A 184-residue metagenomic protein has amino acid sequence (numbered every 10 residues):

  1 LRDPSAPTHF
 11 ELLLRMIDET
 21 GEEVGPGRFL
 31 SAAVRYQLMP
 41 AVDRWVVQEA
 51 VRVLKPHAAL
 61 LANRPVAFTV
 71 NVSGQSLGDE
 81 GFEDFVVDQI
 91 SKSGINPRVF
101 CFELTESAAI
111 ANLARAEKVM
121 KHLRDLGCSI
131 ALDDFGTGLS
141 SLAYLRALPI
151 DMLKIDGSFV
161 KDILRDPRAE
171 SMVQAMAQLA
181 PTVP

Functional and structural regions predicted by a protein language model:
R2-E11, I17-D18, L38-R115: Catalytic core of bacterial c-di-GMP phosphodiesterases, primarily the EAL and HD-GYP domains, capturing alpha-helical
D3, R28, A32, E49 (+7 more regions): Cyclic nucleotide signaling catalytic output domains
T8, G25-P26, G81-E83, R115-A116 (+3 more regions): Residues at alpha-helix caps and immediate loop-helix transition turns in enzyme cores, especially N- and C-cap
R15-G27, D79-E80, S158: Cytochrome P450 core scaffold surrounding the K-helix E-X-X-R motif and the conserved "meander" helix-loop region
R15-I17, V34, S73, I150 (+1 more regions): Residue-level recognition of strand-loop junctions within catalytic nucleotide-signaling folds
D18, F29, V70, D134 (+1 more regions): Signature for phosphate-centric chemistry
G27-S31, P40, K121, K161 (+1 more regions): Conserved long alpha-helical elements within nucleotide-processing catalytic cores of c-di-GMP signaling and class III
V87-I163, A177-P184: The catalytic core of metal-dependent phosphodiesterases that act on cyclic dinucleotides
